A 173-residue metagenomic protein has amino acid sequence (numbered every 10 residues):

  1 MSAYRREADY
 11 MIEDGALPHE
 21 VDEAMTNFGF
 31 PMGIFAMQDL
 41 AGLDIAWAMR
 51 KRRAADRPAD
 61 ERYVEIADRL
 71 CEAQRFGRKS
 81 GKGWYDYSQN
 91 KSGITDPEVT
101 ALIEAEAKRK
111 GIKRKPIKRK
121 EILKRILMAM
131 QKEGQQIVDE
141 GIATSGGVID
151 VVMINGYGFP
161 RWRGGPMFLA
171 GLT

Functional and structural regions predicted by a protein language model:
M1-T173: N-terminal glycine-rich phosphate-binding loop for ADP-containing cofactors
